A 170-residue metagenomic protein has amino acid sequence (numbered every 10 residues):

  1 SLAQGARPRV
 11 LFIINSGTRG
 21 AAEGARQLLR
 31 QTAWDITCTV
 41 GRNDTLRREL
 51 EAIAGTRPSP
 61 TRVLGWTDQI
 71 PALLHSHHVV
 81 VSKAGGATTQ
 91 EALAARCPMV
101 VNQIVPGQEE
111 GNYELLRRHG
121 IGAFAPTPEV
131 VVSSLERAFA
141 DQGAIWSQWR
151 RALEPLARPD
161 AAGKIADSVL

Functional and structural regions predicted by a protein language model:
L2-H78: Donor-nucleotide binding loops and adjacent catalytic segments primarily of GT-B fold Leloir glycosyltransferases
G41-R42, W66, G86, I104-Q108 (+1 more regions): Short, acidic/turn-prone active-site loops that include or flank metal/cofactor- and phosphate-binding residues
I70-G111: A donor-sugar binding/catalytic signature common to diverse glycosyltransferases and related nucleotide-sugar
P98-V132: Nucleotide-sugar donor-binding patch of glycosyltransferase catalytic domains
A123, P128, S134-E154: Conserved donor-nucleotide binding/catalytic region of nucleotide-linked donor-dependent transferases
R158-L170: C-terminal alpha-helical cap of glycosyltransferases
